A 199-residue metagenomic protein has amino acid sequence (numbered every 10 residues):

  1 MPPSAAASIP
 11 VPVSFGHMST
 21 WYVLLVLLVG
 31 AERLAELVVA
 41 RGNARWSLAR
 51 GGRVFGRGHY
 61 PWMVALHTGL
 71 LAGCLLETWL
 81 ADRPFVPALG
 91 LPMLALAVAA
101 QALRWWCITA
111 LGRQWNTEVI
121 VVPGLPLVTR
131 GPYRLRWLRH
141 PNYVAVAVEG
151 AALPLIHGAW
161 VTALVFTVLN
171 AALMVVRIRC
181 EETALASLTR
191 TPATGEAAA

Functional and structural regions predicted by a protein language model:
M1-H17: Short, strongly hydrophobic alpha-helical membrane anchors
P3-S8, Y22, A198-A199: Multi-pass alpha-helical membrane architecture of UbiA-family and related isoprenoid/lipid prenyltransferases
S8-V13, T78-P87: Membrane-interface helix termini and inter-helical loops of multi-pass transporters
V26-R41: N-terminal signal-anchor/start-transfer transmembrane helix
V39-H59, F85-A199: Cytosolic-biased juxtamembrane loops and peripheral soluble domains of multi-pass membrane proteins
R57-G69: Interfacial helix-start motif at the membrane-water boundary
